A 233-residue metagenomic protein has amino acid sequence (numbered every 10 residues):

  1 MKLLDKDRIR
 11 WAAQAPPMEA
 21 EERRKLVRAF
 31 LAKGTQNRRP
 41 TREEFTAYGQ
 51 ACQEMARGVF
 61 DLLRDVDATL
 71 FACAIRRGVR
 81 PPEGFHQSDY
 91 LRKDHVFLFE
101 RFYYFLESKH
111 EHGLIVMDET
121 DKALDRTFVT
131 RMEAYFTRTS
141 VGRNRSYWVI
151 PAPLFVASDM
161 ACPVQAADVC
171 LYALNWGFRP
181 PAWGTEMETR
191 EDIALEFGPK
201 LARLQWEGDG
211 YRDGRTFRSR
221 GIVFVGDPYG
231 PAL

Functional and structural regions predicted by a protein language model:
M1-L233: Phosphate-ester processing/binding pockets and catalytic centers
